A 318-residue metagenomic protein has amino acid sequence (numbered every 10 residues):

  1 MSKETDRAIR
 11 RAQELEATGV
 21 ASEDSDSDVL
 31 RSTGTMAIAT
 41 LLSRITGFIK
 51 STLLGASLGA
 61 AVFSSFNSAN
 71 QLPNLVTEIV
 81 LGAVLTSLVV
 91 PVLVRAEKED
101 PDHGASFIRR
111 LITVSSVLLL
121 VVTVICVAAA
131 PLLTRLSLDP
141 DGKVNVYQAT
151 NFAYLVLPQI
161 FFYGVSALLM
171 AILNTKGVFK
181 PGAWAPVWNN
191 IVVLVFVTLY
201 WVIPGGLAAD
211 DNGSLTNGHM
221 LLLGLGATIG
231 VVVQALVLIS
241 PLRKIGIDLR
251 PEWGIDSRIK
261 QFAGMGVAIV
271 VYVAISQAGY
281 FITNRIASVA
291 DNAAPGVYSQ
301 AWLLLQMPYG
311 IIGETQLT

Functional and structural regions predicted by a protein language model:
S2-T318: Membrane-embedded alpha-helical bundles of multi-pass transporters/translocases, especially carrier/permease families
